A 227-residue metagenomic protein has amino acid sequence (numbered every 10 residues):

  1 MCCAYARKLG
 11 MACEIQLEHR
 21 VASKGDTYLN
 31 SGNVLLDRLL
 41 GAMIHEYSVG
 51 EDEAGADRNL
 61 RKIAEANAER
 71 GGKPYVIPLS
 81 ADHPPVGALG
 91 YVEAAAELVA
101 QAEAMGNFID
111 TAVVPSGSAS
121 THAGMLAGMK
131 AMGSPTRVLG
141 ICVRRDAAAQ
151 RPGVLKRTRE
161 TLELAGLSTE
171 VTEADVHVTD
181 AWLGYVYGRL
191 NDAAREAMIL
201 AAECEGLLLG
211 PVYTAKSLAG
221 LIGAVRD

Functional and structural regions predicted by a protein language model:
M1-D227: PLP-dependent amino-acid enzyme catalytic core
